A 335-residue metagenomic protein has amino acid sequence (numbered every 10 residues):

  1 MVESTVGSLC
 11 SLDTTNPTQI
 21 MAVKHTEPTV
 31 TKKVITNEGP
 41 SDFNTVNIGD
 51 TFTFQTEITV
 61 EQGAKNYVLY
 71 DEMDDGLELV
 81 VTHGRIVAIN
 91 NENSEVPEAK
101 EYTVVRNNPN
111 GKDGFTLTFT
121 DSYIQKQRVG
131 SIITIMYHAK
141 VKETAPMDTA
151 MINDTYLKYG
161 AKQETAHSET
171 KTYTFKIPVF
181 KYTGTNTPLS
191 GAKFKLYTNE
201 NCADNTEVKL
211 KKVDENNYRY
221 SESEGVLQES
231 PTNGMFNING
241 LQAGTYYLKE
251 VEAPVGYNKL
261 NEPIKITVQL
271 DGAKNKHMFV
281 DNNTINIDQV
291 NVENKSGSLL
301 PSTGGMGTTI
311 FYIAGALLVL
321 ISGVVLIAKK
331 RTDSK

Functional and structural regions predicted by a protein language model:
M1-K335: Solvent-exposed loop/turn and edge beta-strand elements of beta-rich ligand-binding domains
